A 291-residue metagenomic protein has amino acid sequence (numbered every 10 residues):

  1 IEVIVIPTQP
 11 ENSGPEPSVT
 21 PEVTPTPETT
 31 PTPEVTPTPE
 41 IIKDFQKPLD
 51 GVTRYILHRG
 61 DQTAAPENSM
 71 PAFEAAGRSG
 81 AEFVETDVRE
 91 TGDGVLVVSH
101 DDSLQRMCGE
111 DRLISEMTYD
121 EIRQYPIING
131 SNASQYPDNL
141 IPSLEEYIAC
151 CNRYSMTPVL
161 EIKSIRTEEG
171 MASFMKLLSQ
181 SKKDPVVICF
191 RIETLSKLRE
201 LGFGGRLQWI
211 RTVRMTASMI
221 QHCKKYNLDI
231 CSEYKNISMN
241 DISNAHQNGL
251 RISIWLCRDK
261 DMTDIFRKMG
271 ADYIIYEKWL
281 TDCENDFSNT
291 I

Functional and structural regions predicted by a protein language model:
E2-I291: Phosphate-group recognition and catalysis centered on beta-loop-alpha active-site segments
